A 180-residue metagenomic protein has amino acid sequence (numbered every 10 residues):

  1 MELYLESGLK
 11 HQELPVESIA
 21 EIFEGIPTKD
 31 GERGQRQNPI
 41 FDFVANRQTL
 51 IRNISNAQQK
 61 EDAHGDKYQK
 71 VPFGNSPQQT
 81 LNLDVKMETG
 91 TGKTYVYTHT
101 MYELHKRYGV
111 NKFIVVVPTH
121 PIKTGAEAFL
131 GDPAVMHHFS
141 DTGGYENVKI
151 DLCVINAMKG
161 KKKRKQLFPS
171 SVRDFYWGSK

Functional and structural regions predicted by a protein language model:
M1-K180: RecA-like P-loop NTPase motor core of helicase/translocase proteins
